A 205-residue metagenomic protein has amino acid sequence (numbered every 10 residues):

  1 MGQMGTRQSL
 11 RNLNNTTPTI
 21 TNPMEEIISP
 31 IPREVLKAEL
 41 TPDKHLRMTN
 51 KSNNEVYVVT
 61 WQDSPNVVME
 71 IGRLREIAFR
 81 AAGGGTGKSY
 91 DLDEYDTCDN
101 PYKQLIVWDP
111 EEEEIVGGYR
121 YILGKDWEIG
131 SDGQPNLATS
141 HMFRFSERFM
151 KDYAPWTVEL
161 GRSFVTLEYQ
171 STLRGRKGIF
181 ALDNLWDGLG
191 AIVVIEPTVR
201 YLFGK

Functional and structural regions predicted by a protein language model:
M1-P23: Non-catalytic C-terminal accessory region of glycerolipid acyltransferases and related lyso-lipid remodeling enzymes
I20-Q62: Conserved N-terminal entry element of GNAT/NAT acetyltransferase domains
E26, P30, W61-G72, I179 (+1 more regions): Generic detection of long, well-ordered alpha-helical segments
M48-D93, Q104-G117: Short amphipathic alpha-helix that is part of the acyltransferase structural core
E76, D126-K205: Acyl-donor binding region in acyl/amide transferases
D96-I106, I129: A short helix-loop-beta-strand connector motif used in the catalytic cores of GNAT acetyltransferases and, in some
D99-K103, E111, I115-V116, Y153-P155 (+2 more regions): Short, well-ordered loop/turn elements at secondary-structure boundaries
Y119-D126: Short beta->alpha transition motifs characteristic of CBS
